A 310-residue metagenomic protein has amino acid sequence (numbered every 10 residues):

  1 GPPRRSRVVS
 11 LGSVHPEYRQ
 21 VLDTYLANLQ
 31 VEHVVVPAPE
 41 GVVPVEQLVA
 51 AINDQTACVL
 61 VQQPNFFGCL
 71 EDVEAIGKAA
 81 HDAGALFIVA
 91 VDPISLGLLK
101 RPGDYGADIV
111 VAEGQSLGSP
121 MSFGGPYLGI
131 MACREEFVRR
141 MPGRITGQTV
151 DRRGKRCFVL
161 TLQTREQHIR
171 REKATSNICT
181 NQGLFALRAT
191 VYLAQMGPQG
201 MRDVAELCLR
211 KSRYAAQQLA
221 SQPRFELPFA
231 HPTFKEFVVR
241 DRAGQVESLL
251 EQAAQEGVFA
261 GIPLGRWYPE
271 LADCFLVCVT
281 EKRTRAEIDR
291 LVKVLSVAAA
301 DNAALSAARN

Functional and structural regions predicted by a protein language model:
G1-V159, R224, V239, E247-E251 (+2 more regions): Conserved PLP-enzyme active-site core in the AAT-like
N65, M196-P198, T280-T284: A generic structural motif
L117-P223, L227-A230: Active-site C-terminal subdomain of aminotransferase-like
R210-L219, G244-F259: Short amphipathic alpha-helix segments
F229-K235, E270-A272: Short Gly/Ser/Thr- and Asp/Glu-enriched loop/turn motifs at secondary-structure junctions
V238-R242, C278-T280: Short hydrophobic/aromatic beta-strand micro-patches that form the beta-sheet surface supporting nucleotide- or nucleic
S248, Q252-Q255, R266-N310: PLP-dependent enzyme catalytic core of the Aspartate aminotransferase-like
